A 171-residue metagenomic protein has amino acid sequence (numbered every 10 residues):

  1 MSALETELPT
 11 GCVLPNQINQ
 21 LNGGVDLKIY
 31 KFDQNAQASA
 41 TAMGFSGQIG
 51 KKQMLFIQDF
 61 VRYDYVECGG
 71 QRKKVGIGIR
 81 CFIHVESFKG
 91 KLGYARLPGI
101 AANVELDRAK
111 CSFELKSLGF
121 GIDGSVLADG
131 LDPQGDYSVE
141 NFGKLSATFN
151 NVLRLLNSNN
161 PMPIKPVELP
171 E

Functional and structural regions predicted by a protein language model:
L4-Y30, Q48-E171: Membrane pore-forming effector domains from diverse proteins
Q34-F45, I49: A structural/positional concept
